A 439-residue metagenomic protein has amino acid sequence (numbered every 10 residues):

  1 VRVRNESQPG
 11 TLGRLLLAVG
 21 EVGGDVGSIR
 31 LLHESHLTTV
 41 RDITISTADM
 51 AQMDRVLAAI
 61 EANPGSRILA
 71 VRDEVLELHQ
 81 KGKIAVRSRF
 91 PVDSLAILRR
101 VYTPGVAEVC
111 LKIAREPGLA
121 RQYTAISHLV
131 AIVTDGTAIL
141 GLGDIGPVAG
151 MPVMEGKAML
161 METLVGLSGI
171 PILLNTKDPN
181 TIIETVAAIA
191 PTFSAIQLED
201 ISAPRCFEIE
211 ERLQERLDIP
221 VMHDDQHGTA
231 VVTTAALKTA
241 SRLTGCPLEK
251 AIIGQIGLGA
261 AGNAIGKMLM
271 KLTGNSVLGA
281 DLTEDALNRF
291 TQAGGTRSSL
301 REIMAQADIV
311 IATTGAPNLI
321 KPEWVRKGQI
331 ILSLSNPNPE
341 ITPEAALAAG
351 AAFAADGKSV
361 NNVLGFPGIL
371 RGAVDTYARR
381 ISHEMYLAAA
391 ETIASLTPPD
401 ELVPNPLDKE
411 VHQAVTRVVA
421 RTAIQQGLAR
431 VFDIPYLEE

Functional and structural regions predicted by a protein language model:
V1-G82: A conserved regulatory-domain signal marking ACT and ACT-like small-molecule sensing domains and adjacent regulatory
T11-L12, T124, L140-L142, C206 (+6 more regions): Short glycine/serine/threonine-rich phosphate/pyrophosphate-binding segments that cradle anionic phosphate groups
G27-L32, L69-V71, I172, E199 (+3 more regions): Flexible, glycine/charged-enriched surface loops at secondary-structure junctions
I68-E249, L370, V374, T422 (+1 more regions): Glycine/serine-rich phosphate-binding loop and adjoining beta1-alpha1 elements at the start of nucleotide-handling
L140, P147-V165, L217, H223 (+1 more regions): Glycine-rich phosphate/diphosphate-binding loop of Rossmann-like nucleotide-binding domains
D224, C246, S333-S335, E340-D433: Adenosine-phosphate binding glycine-rich loop
A293-A354: Rossmann-like adenosine-cofactor binding region
